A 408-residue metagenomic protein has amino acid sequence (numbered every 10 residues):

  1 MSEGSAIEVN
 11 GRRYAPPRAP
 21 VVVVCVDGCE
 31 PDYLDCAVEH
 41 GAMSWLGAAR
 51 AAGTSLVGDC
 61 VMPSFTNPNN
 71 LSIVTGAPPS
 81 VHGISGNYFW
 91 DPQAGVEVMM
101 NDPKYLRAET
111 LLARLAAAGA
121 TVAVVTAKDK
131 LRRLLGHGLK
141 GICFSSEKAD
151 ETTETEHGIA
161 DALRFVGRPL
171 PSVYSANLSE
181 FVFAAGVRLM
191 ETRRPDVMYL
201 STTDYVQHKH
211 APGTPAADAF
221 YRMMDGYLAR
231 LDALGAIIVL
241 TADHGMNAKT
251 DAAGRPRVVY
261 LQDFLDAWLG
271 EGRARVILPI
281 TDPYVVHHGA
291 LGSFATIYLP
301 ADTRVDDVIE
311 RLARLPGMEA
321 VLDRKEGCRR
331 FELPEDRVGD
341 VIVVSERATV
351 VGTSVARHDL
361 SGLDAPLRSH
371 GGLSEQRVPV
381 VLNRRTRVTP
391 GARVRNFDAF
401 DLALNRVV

Functional and structural regions predicted by a protein language model:
M1-T54: Active-site-proximal N-terminal segment of extracellular/periplasmic enzymes that hydrolyze or transfer
P16-L34, A49, I73, L115 (+9 more regions): Beta-strand elements within well-structured catalytic alpha/beta cores of enzymes that handle phosphate/sulfate esters
P17-A19, V26, S64-F65, F89-D102 (+5 more regions): Secreted, luminal/periplasmic, and some membrane-associated catalytic domains that remodel anionic oxygen-ester
P31-Y33, T66, H82, K130-G136 (+5 more regions): Short catalytic/ligand-binding loop motif for oxyanion handling, primarily in non-cytosolic enzymes, centered on
D35-P79, A123: Short, structured active-site-proximal loop/turn typified by the sulfatase FGly-forming signature C/S-X-P-X-R
E39-G41, G138-G141, G213-A216, A253-V259 (+1 more regions): Short secondary-structure boundary/capping segments
V74-A211, A217, H287-G289, S293 (+5 more regions): His/Asp/Glu-rich, glycine-adjacent segments that coordinate divalent cations and/or stabilize oxyanion chemistry on
S345-N405: Low-complexity, glycine/alanine/valine/leucine- and proline-rich hydrophobic stretches
